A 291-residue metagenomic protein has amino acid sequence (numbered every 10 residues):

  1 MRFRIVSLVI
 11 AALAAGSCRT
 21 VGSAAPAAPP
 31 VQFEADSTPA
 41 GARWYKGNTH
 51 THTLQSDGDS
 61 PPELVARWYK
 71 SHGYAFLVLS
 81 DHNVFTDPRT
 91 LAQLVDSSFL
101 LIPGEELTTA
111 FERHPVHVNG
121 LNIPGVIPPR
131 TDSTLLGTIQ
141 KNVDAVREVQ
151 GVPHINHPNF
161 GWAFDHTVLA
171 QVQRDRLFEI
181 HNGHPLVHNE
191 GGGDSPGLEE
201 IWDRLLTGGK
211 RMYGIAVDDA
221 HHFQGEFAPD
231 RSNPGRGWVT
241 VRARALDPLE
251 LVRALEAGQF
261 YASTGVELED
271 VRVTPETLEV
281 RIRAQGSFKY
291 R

Functional and structural regions predicted by a protein language model:
M1-S7: Bacterial N-terminal signal peptides that target proteins for export
S7-L8, A40: Alpha-helical interaction segments
A15-S17: C-terminal motif of bacterial Sec signal peptides marking the signal peptidase cleavage site
V21-G41, G209-Y213, D218-R291: C-terminal functional module detector
P30-R174, E179-W202, G208, I215-P229: A metal-dependent hydrolase metal-coordination microenvironment
